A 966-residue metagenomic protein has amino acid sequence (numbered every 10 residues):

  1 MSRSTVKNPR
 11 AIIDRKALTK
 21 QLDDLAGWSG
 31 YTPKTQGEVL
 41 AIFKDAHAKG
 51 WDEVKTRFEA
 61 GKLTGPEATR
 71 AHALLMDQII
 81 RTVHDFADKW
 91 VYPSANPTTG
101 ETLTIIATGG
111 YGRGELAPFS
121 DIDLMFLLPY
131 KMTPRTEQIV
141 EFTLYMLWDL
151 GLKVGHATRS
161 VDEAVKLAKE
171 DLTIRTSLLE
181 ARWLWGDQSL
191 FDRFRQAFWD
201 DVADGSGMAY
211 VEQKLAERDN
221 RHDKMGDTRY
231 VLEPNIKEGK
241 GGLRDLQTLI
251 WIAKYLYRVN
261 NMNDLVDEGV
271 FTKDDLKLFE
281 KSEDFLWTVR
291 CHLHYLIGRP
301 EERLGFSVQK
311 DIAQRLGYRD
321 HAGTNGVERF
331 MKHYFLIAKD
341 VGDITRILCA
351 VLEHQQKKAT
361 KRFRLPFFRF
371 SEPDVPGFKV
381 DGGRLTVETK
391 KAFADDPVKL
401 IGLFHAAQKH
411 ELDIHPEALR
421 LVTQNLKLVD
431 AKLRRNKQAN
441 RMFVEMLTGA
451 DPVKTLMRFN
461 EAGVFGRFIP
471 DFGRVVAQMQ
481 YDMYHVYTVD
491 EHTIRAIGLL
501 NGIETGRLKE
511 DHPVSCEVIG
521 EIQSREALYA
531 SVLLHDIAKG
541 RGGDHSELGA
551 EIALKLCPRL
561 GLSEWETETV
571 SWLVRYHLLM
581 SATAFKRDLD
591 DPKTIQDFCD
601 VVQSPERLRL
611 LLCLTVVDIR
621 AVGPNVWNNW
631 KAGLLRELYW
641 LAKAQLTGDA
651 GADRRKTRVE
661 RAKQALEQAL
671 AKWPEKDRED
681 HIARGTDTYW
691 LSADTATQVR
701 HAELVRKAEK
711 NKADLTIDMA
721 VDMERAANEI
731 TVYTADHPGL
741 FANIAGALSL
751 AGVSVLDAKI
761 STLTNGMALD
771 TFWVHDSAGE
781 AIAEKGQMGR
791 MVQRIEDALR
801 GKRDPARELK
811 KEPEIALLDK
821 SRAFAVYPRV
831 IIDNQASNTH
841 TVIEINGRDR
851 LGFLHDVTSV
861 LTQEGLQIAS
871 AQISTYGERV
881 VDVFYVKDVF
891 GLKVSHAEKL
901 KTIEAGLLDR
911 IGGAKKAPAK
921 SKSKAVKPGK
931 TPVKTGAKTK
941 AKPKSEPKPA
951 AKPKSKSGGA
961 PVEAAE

Functional and structural regions predicted by a protein language model:
M1-A107, G114-L116, S120-H485, L554: Non-catalytic interface/linker regions that flank or bridge core catalytic/transmembrane domains
A73-V91, A95, R495-L508, L748-L750 (+1 more regions): A short, contiguous, amphipathic alpha-helix enriched in charged residues
D88-E101, A157, H415-A418, R458 (+5 more regions): Acidic/histidine metal-binding catalytic segments
K89-P93, T99-I105, Q478-D482, T505-E521 (+3 more regions): Flexible, glycine/threonine-enriched loop-and-boundary segments that flank and lead into catalytic domains of large
R113-I139, D267, F279-E280, D284-W287 (+3 more regions): Divalent metal-dependent catalytic cores for phosphoryl transfer on phosphate-bearing substrates
F285-L286, N325-R384, K454, K593 (+3 more regions): Regulatory modules associated with amino-acid/nitrogen control
A431, R435-S531, D536, G540-S546 (+5 more regions): Long, K/E/R/D-enriched contiguous segments that form extended
